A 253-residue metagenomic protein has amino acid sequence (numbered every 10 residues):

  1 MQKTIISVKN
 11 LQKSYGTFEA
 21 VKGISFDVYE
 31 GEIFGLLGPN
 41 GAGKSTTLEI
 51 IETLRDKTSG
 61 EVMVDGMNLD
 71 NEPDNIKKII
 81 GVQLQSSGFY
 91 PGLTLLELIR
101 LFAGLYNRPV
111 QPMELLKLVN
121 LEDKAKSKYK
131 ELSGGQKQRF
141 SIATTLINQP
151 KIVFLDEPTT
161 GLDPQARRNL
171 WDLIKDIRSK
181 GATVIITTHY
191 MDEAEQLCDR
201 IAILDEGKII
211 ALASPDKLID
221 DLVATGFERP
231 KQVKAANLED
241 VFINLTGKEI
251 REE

Functional and structural regions predicted by a protein language model:
G60-N68, N75-I76: Conserved ABC transporter NBD signature motif
R100, G104, P109-K124: Conserved ABC ATPase "signature" region
K128-L132: Conserved ABC ATPase signature
Q149: Conserved catalytic motifs of ABC-family nucleotide-binding domains
V153-E157: Catalytic Walker B motif of ABC-type/P-loop ATPase nucleotide-binding domains
L212-A213: ABC ATPase "signature
